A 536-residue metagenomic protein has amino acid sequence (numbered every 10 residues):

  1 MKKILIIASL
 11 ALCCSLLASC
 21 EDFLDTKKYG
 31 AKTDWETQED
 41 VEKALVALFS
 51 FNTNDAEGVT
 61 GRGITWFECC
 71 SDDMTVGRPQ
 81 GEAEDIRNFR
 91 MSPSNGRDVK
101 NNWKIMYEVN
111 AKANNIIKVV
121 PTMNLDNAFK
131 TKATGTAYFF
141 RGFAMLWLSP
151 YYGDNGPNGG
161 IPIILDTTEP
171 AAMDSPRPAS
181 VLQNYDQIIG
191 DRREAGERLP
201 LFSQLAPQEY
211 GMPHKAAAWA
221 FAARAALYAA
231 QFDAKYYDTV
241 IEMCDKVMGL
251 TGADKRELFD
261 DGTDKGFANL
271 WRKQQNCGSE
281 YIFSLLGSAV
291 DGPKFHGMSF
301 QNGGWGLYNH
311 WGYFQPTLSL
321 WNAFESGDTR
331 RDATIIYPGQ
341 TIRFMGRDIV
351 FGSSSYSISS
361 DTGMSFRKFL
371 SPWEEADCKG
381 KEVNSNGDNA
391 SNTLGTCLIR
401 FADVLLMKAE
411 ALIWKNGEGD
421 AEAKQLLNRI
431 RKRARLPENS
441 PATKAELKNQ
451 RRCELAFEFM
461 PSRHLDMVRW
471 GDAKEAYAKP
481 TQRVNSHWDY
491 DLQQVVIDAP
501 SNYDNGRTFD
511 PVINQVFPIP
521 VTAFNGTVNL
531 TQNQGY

Functional and structural regions predicted by a protein language model:
M1-I4: Positively charged n-region of N-terminal signal peptides that target proteins for export
C20, T53, T75, M106-V109 (+7 more regions): Long, intrinsically disordered, low-complexity segments
C20-T65, A268, W321, E325 (+2 more regions): Membrane-proximal, proline-rich intrinsically disordered regions
A31-W35, V59-R78, D154-L165, P200-F221 (+2 more regions): Short, surface-exposed recognition loops and adjoining beta-strand edges that mediate ligand/DNA contacts, enriched
E42, V46, S50, Q80-G153 (+5 more regions): Conserved, well-structured interaction surfaces
E325-R400: Flexible, polar/acidic helix-loop-strand segments at domain edges
